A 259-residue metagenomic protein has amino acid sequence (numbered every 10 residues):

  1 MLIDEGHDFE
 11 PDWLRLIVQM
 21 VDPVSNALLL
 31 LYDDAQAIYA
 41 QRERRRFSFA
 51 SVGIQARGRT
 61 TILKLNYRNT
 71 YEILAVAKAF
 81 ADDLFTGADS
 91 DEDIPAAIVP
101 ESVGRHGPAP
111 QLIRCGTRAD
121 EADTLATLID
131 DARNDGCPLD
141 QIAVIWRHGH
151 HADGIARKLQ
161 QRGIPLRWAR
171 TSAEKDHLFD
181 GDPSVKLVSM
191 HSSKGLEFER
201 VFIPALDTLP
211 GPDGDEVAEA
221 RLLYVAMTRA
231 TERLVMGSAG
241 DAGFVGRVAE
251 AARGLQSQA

Functional and structural regions predicted by a protein language model:
L2-V225, R229-A259: Conserved helicase motor core of SF1/SF2 NTP-dependent helicases
